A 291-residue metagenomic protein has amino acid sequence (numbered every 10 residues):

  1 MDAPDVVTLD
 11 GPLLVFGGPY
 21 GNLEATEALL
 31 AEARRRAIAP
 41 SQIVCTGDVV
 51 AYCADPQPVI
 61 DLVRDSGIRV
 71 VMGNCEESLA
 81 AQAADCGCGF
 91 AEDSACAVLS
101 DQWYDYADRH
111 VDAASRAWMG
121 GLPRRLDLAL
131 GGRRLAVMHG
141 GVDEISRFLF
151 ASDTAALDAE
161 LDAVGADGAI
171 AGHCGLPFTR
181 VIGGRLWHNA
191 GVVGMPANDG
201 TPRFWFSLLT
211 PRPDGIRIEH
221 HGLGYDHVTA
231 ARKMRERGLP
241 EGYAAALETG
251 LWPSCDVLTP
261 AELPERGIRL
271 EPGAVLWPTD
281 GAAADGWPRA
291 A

Functional and structural regions predicted by a protein language model:
M1-S66: N-terminal active-site segment of His-dependent metallophosphoesterases
P4-L14, L128-A136, I182-L186, G215-R217: Beta-strand-turn-beta hairpins that frame and shape the catalytic cleft of phosphate-ester-processing enzymes
T8, V181-A291: Acidic, His/Gly-rich catalytic cores of divalent-metal-dependent hydrolytic chemistry
F16-G17, Q42-D48, R69-N74, M138 (+2 more regions): Active-site neighborhood of phospho(di)ester-bond hydrolases with catalytic His/Asp-centered motifs
Y20-E24, A51-A54, C75-A81, I145 (+2 more regions): Active-site environment of divalent metal-dependent phosphoester hydrolases
A25, V49-S66, A80-E92, F148 (+1 more regions): Metal-dependent catalytic neighborhoods of phosphoester/phosphodiester hydrolases
S66-D127, A151-G165: Active-site neighborhood of divalent metal-dependent phosphoester bond hydrolases
T154-V193: Anionic-ligand binding region
